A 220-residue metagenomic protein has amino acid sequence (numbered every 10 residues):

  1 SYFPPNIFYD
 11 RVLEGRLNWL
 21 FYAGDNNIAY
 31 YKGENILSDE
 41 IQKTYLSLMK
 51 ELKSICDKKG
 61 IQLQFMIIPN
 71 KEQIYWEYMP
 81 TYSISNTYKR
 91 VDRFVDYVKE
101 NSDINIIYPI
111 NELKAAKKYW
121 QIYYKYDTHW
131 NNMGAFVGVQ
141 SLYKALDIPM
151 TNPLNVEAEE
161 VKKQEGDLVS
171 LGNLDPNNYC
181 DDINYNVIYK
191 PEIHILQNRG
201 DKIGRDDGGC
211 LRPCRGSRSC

Functional and structural regions predicted by a protein language model:
S1-C220: Extracellular glycan-modifying ectodomains
